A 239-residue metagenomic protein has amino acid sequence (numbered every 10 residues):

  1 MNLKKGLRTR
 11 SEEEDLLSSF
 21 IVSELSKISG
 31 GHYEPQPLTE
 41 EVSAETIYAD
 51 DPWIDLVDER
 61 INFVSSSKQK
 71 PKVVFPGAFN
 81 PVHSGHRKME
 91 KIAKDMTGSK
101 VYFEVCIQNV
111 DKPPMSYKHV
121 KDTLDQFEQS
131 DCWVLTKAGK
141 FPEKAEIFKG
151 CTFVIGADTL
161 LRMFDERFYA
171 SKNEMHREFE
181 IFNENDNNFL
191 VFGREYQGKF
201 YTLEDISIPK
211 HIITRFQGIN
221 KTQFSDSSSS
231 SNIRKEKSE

Functional and structural regions predicted by a protein language model:
M1-E239: Nucleotidyltransferase catalytic core that binds NTPs
